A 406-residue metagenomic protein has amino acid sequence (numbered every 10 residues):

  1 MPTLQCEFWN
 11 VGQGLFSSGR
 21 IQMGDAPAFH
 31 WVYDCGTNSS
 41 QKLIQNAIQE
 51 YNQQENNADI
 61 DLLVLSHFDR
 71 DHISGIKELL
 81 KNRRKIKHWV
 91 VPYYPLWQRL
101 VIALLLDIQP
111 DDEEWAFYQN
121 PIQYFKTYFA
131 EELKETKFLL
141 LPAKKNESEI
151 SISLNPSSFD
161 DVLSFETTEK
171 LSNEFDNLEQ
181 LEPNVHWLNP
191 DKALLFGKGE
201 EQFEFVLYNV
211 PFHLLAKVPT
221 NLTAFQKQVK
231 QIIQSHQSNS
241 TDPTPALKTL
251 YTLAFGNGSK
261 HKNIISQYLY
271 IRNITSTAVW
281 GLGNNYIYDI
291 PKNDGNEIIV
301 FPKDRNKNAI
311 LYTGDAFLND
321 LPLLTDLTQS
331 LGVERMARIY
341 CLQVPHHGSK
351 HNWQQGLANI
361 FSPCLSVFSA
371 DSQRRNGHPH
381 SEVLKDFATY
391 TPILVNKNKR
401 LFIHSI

Functional and structural regions predicted by a protein language model:
M1-Q53, N285-N319: Conserved beta-strand hairpin/beta-sheet module of binuclear metal-dependent hydrolase folds, prominently
M1-T3, Q13, I48, Q53-N57 (+6 more regions): N-terminal helicase ATP-binding lobe
P2-L4, N82-A309, T389, K397-R400 (+1 more regions): Flexible, acidic/histidine-containing loops and adjacent segments that form or flank the divalent-metal
Q13, F68-I73, P95-Q98, F317-D320 (+2 more regions): Active-site environment of divalent metal-dependent phosphoester hydrolases
G19, P345, S349-S362, V367-I406: C-terminal regions of proteins
F29, K42-V91, G332-H351, P363-S366: Active-site metal-binding motif and surrounding structural segment of the metallo-beta-lactamase
N46-A47, G75-L79, L323-S330, W353-I360 (+1 more regions): A short acidic, amphipathic alpha-helical/loop segment
L321-L324, I339: Active-site-proximal segments of catalytic enzyme domains that coordinate small-molecule cofactors or metal ions
